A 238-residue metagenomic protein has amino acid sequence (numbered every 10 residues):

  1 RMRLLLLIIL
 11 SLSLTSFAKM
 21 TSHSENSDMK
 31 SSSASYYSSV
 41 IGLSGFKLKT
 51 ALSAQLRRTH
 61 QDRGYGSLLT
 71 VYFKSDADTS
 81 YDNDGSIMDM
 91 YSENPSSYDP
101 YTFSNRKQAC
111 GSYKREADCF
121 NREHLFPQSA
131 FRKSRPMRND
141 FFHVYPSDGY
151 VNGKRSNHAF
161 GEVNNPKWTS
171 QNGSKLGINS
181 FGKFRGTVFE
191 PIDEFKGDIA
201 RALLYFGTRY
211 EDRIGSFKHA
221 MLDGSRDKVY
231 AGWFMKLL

Functional and structural regions predicted by a protein language model:
L4-L12: Sec-dependent N-terminal signal peptides
S13-F17: Hydrophobic membrane-targeting alpha-helices
A18-Y98: N-terminal module-boundary/linker segments of secreted carbohydrate-active enzymes
K30, F103-S104, F126, F181: A generic structural signal for ordered alpha-helices
S67-D76, S104, S129-K133, G186-E190: Short alpha-helical segments and helix-capping/turn motifs at coil-helix boundaries
I87, N94-C119: Short, His- and charge-rich active-site/binding loops that engage polyanionic ligands
A109-N121, L125-L238: Domain-level detector of nuclease and nuclease-like folds in predominantly extracellular/periplasmic contexts
